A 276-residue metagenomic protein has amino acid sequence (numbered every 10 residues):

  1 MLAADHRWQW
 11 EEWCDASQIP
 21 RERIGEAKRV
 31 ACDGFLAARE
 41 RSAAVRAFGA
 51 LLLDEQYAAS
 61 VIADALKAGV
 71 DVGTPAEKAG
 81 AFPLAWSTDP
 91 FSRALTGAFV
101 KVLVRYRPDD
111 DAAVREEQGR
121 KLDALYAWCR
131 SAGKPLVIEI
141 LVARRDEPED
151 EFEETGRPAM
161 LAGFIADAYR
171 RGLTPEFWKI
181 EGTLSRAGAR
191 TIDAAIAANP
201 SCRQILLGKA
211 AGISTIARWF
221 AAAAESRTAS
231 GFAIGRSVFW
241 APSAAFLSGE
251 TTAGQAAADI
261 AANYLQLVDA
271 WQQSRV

Functional and structural regions predicted by a protein language model:
M1-V114, T174, C202-R203, S214-S230 (+1 more regions): Alpha/beta catalytic barrel-like cores
L2, E139, W178, G235: Conserved, mostly hydrophobic/aromatic
A50-D54, P75, A98-Q118, G156-M160 (+2 more regions): Catalytic beta/alpha-barrel core
I62-A63, S87, E147-Y169, S185-A197 (+1 more regions): Distinct, well-ordered alpha-helical segments
D64-E77, Q118-V137, R157-A159, G163 (+2 more regions): Alpha-helix-loop-beta-strand connector modules within alpha/beta enzyme cores
Q118, L122, Y126-R130, K134-V137 (+3 more regions): Amphipathic alpha-helical packing elements
P135, E139-L141, E149-F152: Glycine- and Gly-Pro-enriched alpha-helical subdomains that act as flexible, kink-prone "lid/hinge" or packing modules
T183-S237: Glycine/small-residue-rich hydrophobic helix-like segments
